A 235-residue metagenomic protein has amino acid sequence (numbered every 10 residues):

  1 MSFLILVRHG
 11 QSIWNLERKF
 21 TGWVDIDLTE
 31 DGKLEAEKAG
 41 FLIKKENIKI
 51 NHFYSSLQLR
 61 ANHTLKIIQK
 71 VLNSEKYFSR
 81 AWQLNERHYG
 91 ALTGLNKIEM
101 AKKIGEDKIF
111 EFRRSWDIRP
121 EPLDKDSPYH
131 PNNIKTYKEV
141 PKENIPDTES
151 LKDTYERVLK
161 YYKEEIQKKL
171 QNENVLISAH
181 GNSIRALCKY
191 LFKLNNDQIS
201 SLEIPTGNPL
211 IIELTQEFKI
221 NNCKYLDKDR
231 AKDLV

Functional and structural regions predicted by a protein language model:
F3-H9: Short, hydrophobic/glycine-enriched beta-strand segments
L4, N62, K70, I145 (+1 more regions): Active-site-adjacent alpha-helix immediately C-terminal to a catalytic or transition-state-stabilizing loop
G10, S55-Q58, Q83, R114 (+1 more regions): Short, well-ordered beta-to-alpha junction loops that form the rim of enzyme active sites and present histidine/acidic
S12-I26: Glycine-rich N-terminal loop/short-helix segment of MobA-like nucleotidyltransferase
G22-K38: Short catalytic helix/loop segments, enriched in acidic residues and glycine and frequently bearing histidine
T29, K33, Y54, Q58 (+3 more regions): Amphipathic, non-transmembrane alpha-helical scaffold segments
A39-P131, Y137-E139, K189-E213, V235: Phosphate-coordination/substrate-recognition cap region in phosphate-metabolizing enzymes
D229-V235: Short, cationic low-complexity segments
